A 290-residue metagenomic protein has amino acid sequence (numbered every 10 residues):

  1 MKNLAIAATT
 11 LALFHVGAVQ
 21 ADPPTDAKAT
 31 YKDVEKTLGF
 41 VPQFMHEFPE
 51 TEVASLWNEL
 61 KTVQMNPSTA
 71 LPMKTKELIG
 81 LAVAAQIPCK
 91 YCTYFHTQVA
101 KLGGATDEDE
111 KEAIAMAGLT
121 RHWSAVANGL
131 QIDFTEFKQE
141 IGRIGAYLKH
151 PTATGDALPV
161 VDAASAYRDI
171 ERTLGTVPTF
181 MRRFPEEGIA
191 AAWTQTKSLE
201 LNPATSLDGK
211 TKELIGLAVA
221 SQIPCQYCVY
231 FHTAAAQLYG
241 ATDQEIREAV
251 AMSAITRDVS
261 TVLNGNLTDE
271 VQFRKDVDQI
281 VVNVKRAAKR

Functional and structural regions predicted by a protein language model:
N3, Q20-R290: Hydrophobic alpha-helical segments
A7-H15: Bacterial N-terminal signal peptides
